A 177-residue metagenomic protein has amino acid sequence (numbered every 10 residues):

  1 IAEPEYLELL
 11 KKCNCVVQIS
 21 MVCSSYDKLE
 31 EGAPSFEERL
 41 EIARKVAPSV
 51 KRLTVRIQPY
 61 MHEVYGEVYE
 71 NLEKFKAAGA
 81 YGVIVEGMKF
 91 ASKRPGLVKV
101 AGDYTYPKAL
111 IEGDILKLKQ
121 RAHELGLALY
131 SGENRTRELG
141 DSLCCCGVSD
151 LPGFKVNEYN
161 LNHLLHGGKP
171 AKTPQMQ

Functional and structural regions predicted by a protein language model:
I1-D114: Conserved AdoMet/S-adenosylmethionine-binding subsite of the radical SAM
K93-Q177: C-terminal accessory extensions appended to soluble enzyme cores
